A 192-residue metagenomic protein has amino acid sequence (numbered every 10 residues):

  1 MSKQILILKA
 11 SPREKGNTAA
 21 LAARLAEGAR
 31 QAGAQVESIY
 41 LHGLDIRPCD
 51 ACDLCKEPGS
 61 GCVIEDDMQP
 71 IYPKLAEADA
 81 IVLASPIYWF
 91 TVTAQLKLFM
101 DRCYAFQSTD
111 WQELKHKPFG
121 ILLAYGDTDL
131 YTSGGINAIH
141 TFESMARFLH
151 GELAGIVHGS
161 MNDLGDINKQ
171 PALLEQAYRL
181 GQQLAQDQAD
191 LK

Functional and structural regions predicted by a protein language model:
M1-F106, H158-K192: N-terminal beta1-alpha1-beta2 submodule of the flavodoxin-like/Rossmannoid cofactor-binding fold
A94-Q95, S108-A154: Short, glycine-/small-residue-rich phosphate/pyrophosphate-handling segment
